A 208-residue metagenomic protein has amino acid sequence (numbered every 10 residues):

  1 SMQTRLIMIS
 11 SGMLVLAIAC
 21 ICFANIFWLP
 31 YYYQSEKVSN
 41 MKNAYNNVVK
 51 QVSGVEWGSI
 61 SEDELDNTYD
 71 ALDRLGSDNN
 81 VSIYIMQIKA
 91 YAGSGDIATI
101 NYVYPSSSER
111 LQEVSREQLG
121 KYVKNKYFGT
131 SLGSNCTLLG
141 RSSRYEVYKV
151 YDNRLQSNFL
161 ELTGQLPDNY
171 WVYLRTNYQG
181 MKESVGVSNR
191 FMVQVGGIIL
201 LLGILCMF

Functional and structural regions predicted by a protein language model:
S1-I18: Positive-inside N-terminal membrane-insertion signal
I9, C22-P30, F191-V195, I199-F208: Cytosolic-side ends of inner-membrane transmembrane helices, especially those that anchor bacterial signal-transduction
M13, A17, F23-R190: Extracytoplasmic/periplasmic ligand-binding sensor domains of two-pass membrane signal-transduction receptors
